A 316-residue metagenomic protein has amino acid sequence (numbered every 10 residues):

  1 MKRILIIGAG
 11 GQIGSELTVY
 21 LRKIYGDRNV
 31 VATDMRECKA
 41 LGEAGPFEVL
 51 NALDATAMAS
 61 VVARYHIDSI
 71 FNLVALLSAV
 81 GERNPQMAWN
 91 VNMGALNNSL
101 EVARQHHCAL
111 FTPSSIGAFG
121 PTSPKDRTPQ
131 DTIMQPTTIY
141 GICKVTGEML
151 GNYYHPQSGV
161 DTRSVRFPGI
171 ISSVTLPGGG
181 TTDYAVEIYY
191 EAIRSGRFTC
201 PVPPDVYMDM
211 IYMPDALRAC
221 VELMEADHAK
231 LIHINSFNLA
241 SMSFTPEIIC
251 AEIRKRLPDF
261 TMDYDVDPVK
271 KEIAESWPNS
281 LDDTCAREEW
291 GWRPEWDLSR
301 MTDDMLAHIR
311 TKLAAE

Functional and structural regions predicted by a protein language model:
I4-I24: N-terminal Rossmann NAD(P)H-binding glycine-rich loop of SDR-like oxidoreductase domains
I7, T33, I70-V74, L110-I116 (+1 more regions): SDR active-site strand-loop-helix element
G42-D54: Rossmann-fold cofactor-recognition segment
L50-L53, R83, M87-N98, M134 (+1 more regions): Glycine-rich NAD(P)-binding loop of the Rossmann-fold in SDR/ketoreductase-type enzymes
A52-V91: NAD(P)H-binding glycine-rich loop region in Rossmannoid oxidoreductase-like domains and their noncatalytic homologs
N97-I139: Conserved Rossmann-fold NAD(P)-dependent oxidoreductase catalytic core, especially the SDR/UDP-sugar
N152-Y207, M213-L217: NAD(P)-dependent short-chain dehydrogenase/reductase
P201-P203, D209-E316: C-terminal substrate-binding subdomain of Rossmann-fold SDR/epimerase-dehydratase oxidoreductases
